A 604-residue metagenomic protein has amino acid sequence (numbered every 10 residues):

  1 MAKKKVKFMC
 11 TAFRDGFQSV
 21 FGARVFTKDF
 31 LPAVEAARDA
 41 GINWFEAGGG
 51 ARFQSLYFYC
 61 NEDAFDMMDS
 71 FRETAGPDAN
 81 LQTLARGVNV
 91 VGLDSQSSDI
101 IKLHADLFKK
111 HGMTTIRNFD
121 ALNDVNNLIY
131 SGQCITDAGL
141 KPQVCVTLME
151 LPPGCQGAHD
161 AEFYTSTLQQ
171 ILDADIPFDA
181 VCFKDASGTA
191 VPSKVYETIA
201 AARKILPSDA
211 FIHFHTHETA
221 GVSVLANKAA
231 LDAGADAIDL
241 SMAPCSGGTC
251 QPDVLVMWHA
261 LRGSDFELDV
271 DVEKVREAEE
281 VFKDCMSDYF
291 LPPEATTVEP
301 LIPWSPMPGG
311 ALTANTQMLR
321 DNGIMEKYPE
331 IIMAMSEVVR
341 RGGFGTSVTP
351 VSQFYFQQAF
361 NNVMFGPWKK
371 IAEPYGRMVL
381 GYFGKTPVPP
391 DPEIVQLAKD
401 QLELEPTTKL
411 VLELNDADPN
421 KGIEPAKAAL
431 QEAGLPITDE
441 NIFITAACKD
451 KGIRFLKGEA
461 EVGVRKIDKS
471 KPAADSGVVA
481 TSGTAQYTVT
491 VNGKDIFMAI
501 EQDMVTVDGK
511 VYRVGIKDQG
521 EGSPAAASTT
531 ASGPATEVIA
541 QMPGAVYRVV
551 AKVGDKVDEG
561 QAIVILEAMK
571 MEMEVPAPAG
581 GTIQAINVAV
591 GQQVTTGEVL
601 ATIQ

Functional and structural regions predicted by a protein language model:
F8-T11, F45-A47, A79-R86, T114-R117 (+4 more regions): Hydrophobic faces of well-ordered beta-strands that scaffold small-molecule active sites in alpha/beta enzyme cores
G16, N118, V181, G234 (+2 more regions): Conserved, mostly hydrophobic/aromatic
R38-L56, T297-I302, P306-Q502, T506-E521: Terminal or standalone catalytic/regulatory effector modules within metabolic enzymes and repeat proteins
G49-S166, S187-A190: Active-site beta->alpha loop and helix N-cap motifs at the rims of alpha/beta catalytic domains
F163, A220-A233: Catalytic cores of alpha/beta
V224-L225, V254, W258-L261, D265-I324 (+1 more regions): Core active-site phosphate/anionic-ligand binding loop and the adjoining beta-turn-alpha structural block in enzyme
A233-C250: Glycine-rich phosphate-binding active-site loops on the catalytic face of alpha/beta enzymes
A526-Q604: Structured functional modules or segments
